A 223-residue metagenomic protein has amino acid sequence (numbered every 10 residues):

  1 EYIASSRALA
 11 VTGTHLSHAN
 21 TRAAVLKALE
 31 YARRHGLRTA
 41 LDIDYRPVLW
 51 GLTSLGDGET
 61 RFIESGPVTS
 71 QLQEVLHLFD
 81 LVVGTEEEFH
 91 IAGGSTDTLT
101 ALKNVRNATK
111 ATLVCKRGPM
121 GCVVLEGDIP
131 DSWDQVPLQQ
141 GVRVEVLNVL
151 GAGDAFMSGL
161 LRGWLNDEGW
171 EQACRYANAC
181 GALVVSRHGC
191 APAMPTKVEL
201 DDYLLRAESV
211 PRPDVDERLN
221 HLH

Functional and structural regions predicted by a protein language model:
E1-A4: Short amphipathic alpha-helix with an adjacent loop that forms part of the alpha/beta core around
S6-L9, M157: Short SAM/SAH-binding signature in class I
A8-N104, A111-T112, P119-C122, G127: Conserved beta-alpha-beta core of the PfkB/ribokinase-like small-molecule kinase fold
E30-R34, G94-H223: Conserved phosphate-binding/catalytic region of the ribokinase-like
